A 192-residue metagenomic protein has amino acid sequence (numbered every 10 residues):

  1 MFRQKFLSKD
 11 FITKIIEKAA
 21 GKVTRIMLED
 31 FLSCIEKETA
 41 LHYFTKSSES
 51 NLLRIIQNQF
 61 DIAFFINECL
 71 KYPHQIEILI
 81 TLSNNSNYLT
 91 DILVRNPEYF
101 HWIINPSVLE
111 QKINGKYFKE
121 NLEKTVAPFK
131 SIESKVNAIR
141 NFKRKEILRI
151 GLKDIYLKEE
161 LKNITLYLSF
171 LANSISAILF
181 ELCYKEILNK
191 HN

Functional and structural regions predicted by a protein language model:
M1-N192: Non-catalytic regulatory/linker segments of enzymes
